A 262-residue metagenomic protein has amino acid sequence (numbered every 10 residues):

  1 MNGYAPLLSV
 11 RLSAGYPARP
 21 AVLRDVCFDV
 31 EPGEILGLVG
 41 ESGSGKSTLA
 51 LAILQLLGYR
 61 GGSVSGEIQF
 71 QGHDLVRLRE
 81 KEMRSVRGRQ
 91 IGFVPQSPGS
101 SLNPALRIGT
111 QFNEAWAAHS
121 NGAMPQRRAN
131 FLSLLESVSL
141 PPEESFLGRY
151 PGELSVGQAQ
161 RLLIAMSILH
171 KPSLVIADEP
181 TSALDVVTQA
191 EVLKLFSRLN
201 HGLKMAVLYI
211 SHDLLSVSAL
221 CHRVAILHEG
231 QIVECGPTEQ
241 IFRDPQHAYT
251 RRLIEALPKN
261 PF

Functional and structural regions predicted by a protein language model:
G62-D74: Conserved ABC transporter NBD signature motif
D74, Q126-S145, I254-E255: Conserved ABC ATPase "signature" region
L75-G92, T110, A118, Q240-P245: ABC ATPase NBD coupling module
R149-L154, Q158: Conserved ABC ATPase signature
L169-S173: A short, proline-enriched helix->beta-strand linker immediately N-terminal to the Walker B motif in ABC-type P-loop
V217-A219: A short, surface-exposed alpha-helical micro-motif characterized by mixed small hydrophobic and charged/polar residues
